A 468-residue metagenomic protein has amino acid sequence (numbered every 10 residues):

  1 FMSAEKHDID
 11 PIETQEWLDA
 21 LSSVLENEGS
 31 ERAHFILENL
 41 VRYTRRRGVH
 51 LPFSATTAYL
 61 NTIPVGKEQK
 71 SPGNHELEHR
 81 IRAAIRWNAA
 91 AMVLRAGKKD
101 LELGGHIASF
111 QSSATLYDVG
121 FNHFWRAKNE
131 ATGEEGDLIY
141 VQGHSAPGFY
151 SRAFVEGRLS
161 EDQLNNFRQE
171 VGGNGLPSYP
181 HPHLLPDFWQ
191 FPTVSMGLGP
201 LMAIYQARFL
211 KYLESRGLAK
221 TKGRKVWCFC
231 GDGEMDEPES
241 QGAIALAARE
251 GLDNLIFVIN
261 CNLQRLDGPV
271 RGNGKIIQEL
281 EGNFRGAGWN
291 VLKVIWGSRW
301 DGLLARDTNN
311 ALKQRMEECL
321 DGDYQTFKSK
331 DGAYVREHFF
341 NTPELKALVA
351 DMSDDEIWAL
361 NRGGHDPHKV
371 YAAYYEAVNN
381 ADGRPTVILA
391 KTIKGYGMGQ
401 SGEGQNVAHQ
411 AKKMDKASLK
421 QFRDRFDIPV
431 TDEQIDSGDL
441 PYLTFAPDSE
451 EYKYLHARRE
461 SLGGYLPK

Functional and structural regions predicted by a protein language model:
M2-V119, F229-C230, E234, P238-E239 (+1 more regions): Conserved acidic/glycine
G73-I85, A89-K99, H106-E250, N273-G274: Cofactor-binding active-site loop characterized by glycine-rich and histidine/acidic residues
D253: Short acidic/polar active-site loop segments enriched in Thr and Asp
